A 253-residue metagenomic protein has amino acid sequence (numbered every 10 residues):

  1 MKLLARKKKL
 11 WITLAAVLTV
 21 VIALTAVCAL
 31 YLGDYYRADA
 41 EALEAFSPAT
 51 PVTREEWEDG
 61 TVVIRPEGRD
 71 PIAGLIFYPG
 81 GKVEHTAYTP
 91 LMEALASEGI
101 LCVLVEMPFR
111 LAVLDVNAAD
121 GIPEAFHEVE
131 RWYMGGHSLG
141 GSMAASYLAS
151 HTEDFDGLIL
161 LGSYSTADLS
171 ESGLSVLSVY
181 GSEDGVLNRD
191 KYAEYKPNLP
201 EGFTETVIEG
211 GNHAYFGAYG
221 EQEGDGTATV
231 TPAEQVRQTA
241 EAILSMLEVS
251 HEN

Functional and structural regions predicted by a protein language model:
K2-I22: N-terminal Sec-pathway targeting helices
P71-G80: Short beta-strand element of the alpha/beta-hydrolase
L91, L187-P197: Short alpha-helix in the alpha/beta-hydrolase fold that links the catalytic acid
M92-A112: Conserved alpha/beta-hydrolase
G135-A144: Gly/Ala-rich beta-loop-alpha elbow adjacent to hydrolase catalytic centers
S172, S178-Y180, D184: Short beta-strand/loop motif that positions the catalytic acidic residue of the alpha/beta-hydrolase fold
Y195-N253: C-terminal catalytic-base region of ester-bond hydrolases, centering on the histidine of the charge-relay
